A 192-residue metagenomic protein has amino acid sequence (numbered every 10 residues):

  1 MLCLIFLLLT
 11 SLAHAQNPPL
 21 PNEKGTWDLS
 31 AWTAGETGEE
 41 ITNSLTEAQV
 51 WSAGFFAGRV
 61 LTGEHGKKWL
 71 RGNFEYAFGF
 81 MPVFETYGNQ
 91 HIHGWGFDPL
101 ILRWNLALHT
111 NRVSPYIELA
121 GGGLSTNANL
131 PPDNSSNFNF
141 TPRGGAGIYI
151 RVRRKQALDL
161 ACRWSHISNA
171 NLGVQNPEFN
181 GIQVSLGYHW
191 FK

Functional and structural regions predicted by a protein language model:
M1-N22: Cleavable N-terminal export/targeting peptides
Q16-T26, T62-F74, A107-S114, V152-A157: Short loop/turn motifs that connect adjacent beta-strands in outer-membrane beta-barrel proteins
G25, E47-A53, H91-D98, S136-P142 (+1 more regions): Residues that define the transmembrane beta-barrel architecture of outer-membrane proteins
W27-T37, F74-P82, I117-G123, L160-H166 (+1 more regions): Transmembrane beta-barrel strands of outer-membrane/channel proteins
A31, F55, L100-W104, I117 (+3 more regions): Membrane-embedded beta-strands of outer-membrane beta-barrel proteins, especially the hydrophobic/small aromatic
E36-T42, E64, M81-N89, G123-P131 (+1 more regions): Sequence/structural signature of outer-membrane beta-barrel proteins
R59-L61, W104-L106, I148-I150, Y188-W190: Residue-level signature of outer-membrane beta-barrel architecture
E178-K192: Outer-membrane beta-barrel "beta-signal"
